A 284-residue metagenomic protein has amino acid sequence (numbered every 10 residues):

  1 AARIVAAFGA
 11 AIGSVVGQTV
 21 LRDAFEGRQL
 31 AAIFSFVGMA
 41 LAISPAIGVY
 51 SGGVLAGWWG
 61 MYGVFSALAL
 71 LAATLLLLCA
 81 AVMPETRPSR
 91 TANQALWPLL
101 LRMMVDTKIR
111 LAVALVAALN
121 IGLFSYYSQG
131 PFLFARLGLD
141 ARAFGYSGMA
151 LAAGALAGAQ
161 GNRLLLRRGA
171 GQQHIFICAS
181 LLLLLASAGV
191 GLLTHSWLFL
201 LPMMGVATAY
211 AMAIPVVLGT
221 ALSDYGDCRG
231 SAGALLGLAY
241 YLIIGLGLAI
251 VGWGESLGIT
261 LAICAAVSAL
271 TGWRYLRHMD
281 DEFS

Functional and structural regions predicted by a protein language model:
A1-V5, W197-G205: Paired small-residue
A2-L41: Cytoplasmic helix-loop-helix junction between adjacent transmembrane helices in 12-TM secondary transporters
F25-R28, A32-A81: Helix-loop-helix hairpin linking two adjacent transmembrane segments in secondary transporters
L78-A92, L276-F283: Helix-loop junctions on the cytosolic side of multi-pass membrane transporters, especially the intracellular loop
P84-A112: Juxtamembrane intracellular "pre-TM" segments in multi-pass secondary transporters
G158-G171: Helix-to-loop junctions at the C-terminal end of transmembrane segments in multipass secondary transporters
H174-A188: Structural signature of the two symmetry-related core transmembrane helices
L218, L222-E255, L261: A late C-terminal transmembrane helix in Major Facilitator Superfamily
